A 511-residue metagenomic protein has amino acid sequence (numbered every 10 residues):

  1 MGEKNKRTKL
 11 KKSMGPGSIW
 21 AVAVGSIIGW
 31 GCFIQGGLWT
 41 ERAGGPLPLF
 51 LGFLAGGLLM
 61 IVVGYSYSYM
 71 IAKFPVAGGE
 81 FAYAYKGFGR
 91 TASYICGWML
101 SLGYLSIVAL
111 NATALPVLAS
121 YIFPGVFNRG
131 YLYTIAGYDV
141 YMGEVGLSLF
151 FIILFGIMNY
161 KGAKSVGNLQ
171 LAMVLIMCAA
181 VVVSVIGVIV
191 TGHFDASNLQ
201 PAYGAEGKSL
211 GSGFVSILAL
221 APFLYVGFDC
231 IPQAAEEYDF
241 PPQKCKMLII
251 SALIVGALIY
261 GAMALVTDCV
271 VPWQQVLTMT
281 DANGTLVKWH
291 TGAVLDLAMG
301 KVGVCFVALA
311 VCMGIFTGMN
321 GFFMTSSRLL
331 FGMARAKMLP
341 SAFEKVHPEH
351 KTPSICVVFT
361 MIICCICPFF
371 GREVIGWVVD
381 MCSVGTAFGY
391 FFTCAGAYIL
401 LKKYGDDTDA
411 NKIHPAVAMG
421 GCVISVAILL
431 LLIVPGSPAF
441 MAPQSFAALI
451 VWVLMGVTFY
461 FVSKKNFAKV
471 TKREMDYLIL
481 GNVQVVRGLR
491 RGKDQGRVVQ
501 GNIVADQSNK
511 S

Functional and structural regions predicted by a protein language model:
M1-M14, A397-A416, P438-S511: Terminal cytosolic tails of multi-pass membrane transporters, especially the segment immediately following the final
E3, K11-V117, P222-F223, F228-I231 (+5 more regions): Transmembrane helix-boundary motif of multi-pass solute transporters/channels
T8-K11, L49-F50, V126-G143, L171-V304 (+1 more regions): Helix-loop-helix junctions that connect adjacent transmembrane segments in multi-pass membrane transporters
L38-E41, L51, I61-I152, I157 (+2 more regions): Hydrophobic transmembrane alpha-helices that form the core helical bundles of multi-pass secondary transporters
T40-G44, P48, A114, F123 (+6 more regions): Transmembrane helix-loop boundary segments of multi-pass membrane transporters
A82-A84, G89, Y121-V126, L248-N320 (+2 more regions): TM-loop-TM module centered on a large, flexible mid-protein loop between adjacent transmembrane helices in multi-pass
G143-F194, K208, I249-I254, V379-F392 (+3 more regions): Membrane-interface loop-to-helix entry segments
A180-S184, L330, D380-D409, A418-L431 (+1 more regions): Hydrophobic alpha-helical segments of multi-pass membrane transport proteins
